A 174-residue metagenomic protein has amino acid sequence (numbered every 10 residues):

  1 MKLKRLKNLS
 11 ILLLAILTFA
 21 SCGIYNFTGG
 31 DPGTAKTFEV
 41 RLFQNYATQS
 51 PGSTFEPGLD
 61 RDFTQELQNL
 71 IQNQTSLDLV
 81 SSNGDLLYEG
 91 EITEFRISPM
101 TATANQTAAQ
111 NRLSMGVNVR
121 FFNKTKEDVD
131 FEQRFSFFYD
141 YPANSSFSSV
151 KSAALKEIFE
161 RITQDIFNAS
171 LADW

Functional and structural regions predicted by a protein language model:
M1-C22: Sec-dependent bacterial lipoprotein signal peptides
L3, A20-Q65, N69, S76 (+1 more regions): A structural "domain/chain start" motif
L9, L14-I16, G30-P32, I71 (+2 more regions): A generic structural signal for short, solvent-exposed coil/turn residues that cap or connect secondary-structure
N26, N73-D78, S82-D130, R134 (+2 more regions): Surface-exposed short loop/turn segments
S50-P57, S145-A153: Second-shell loop/turn segments in exported
S152-W174: Compositionally biased, intrinsically disordered linkers/stalks adjacent to structured regions
